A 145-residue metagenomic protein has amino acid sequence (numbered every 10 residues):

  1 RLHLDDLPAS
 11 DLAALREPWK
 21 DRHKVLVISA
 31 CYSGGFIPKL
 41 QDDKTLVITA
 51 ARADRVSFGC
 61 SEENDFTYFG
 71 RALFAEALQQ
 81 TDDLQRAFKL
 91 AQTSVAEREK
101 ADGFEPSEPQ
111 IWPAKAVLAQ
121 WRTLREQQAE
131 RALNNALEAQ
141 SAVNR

Functional and structural regions predicted by a protein language model:
R1-P18: A short, glycine/acidic-enriched catalytic loop
S10, A14, R71, N134: Short, contiguous clusters of charged residues that form electrostatic/catalytic patches at enzyme active sites, used
E17-K20, L40-Q41: Short, conserved loop/helix-junction motifs that constitute active-site signature segments in enzyme catalytic cores
V25-L118: Active-site-proximal C-terminal subdomain of hydrolase catalytic domains
A101-R145: Disordered regulatory segments flanking catalytic cores
